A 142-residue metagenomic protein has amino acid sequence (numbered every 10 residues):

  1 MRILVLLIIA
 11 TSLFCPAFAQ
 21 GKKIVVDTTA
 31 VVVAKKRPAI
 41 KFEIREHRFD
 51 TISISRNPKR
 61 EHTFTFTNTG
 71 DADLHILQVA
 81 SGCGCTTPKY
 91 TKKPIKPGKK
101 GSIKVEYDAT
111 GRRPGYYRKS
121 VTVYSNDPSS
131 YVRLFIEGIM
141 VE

Functional and structural regions predicted by a protein language model:
M1-K23: Bacterial Sec-dependent N-terminal signal peptides
V25-T69, M140-E142: Beta-sheet-dominated interaction scaffolds and their linkers
I44, K59-T63, K100-K104, Y131-F135: Intrinsic-disorder/low-complexity, polar/charged segments enriched in Ser/Thr/Lys/Arg/Asp/Glu/Gln
N57-T63, R112-S120: Short, solvent-exposed loop/turn segments enriched in Ser/Thr/Gly
T69-A72, G111, D127: Short, acidic/polar linear motifs in exposed loop/turn regions
D71-K99: Surface-exposed binding patches on compact interaction domains or structured appendages
I103-G111: Short, hydrophobic beta-strand segments
P114-V141: Terminal connector regions
